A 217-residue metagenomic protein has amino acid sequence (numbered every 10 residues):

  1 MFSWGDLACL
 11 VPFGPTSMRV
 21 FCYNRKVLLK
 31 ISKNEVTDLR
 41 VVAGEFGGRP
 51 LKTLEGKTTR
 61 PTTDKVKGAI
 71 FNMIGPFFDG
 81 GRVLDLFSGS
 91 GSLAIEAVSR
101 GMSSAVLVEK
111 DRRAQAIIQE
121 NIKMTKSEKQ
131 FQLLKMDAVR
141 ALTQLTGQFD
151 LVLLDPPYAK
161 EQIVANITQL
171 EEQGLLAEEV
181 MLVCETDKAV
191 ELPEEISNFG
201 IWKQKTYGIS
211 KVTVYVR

Functional and structural regions predicted by a protein language model:
F2-R217: Class I S-adenosyl-L-methionine-dependent methyltransferase catalytic core
